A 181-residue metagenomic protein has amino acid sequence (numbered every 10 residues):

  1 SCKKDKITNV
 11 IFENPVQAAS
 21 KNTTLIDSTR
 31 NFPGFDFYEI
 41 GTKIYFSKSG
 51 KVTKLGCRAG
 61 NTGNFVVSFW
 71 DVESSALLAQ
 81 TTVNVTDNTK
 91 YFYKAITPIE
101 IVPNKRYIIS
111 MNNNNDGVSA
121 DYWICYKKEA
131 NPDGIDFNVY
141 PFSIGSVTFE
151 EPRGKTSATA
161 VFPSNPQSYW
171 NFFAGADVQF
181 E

Functional and structural regions predicted by a protein language model:
K3-W70, D116-E181: Beta-sheet-rich sandwich/jelly-roll-like modules and their strand-loop junctions
G63-V139: Aromatic- and Gly/Pro-enriched, solvent-exposed loop/edge beta-strand patches characteristic of beta-rich domains
